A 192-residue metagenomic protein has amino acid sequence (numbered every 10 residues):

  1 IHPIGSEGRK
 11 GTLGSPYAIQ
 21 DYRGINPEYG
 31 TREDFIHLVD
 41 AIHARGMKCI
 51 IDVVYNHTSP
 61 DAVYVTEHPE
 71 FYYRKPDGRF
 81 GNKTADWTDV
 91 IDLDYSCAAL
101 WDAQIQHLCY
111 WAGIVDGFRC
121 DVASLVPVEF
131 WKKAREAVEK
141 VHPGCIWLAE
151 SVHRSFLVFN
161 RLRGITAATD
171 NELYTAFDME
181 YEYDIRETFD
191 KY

Functional and structural regions predicted by a protein language model:
I1-A112, A134-H142, L157-V158, A176 (+1 more regions): Substrate-binding/active-site clefts of carbohydrate-active enzymes
Q106-H107, D116, D121-Y192: Active-site-proximal helices and loops of the catalytic beta/alpha 8
